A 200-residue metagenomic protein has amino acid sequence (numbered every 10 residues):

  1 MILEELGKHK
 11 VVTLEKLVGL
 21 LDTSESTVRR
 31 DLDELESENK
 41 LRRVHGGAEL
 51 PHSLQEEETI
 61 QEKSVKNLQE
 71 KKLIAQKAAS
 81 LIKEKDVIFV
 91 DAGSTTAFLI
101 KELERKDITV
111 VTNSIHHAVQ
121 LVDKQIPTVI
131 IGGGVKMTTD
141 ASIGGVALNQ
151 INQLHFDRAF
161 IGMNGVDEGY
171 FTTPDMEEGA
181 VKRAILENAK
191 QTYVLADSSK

Functional and structural regions predicted by a protein language model:
M1-D22, S26-A92, I100-T109, L121-I126: HTH-adjacent hinge/linker in prokaryotic transcriptional regulators
E4, V11-L17, D22, S37 (+2 more regions): Conserved phosphate- and dinucleotide-binding cores of soluble alpha/beta proteins, encompassing both enzyme active
G93-T95, S199-K200: Short beta->alpha connector loops
S94, I115-H116: Alpha-helix/helix-capping structural signal
D107-S114, P127-G133: Short hydrophobic/aromatic-enriched beta-strand-loop microsegments
